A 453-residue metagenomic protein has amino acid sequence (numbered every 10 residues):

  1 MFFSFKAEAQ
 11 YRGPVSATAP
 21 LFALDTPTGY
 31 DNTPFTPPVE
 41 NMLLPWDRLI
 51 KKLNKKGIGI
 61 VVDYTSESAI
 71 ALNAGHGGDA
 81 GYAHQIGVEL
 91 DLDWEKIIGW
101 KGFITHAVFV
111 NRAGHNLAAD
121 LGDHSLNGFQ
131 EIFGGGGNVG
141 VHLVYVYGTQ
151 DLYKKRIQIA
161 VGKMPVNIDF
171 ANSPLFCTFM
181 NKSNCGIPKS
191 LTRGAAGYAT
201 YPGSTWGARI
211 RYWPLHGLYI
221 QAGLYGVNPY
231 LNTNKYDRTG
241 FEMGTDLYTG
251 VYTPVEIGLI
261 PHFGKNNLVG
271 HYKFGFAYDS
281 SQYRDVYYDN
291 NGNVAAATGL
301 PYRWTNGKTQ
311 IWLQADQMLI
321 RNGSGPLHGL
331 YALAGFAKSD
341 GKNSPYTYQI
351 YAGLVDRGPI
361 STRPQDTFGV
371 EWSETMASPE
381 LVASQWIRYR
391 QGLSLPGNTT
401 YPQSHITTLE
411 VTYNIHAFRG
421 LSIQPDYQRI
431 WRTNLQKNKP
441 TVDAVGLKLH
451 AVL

Functional and structural regions predicted by a protein language model:
F5-T65, I98-G99: N-terminal periplasmic/intermembrane-space "pro-region" immediately following the signal or transit peptide
Y11-G13, L43-I60, D93-T105, Y153-R156 (+5 more regions): Short loop/turn motifs that connect adjacent beta-strands in outer-membrane beta-barrel proteins
K51, S66, L92-K96, T149-L152 (+8 more regions): Residue-level signature of outer-membrane beta-barrel architecture
I58-V62, K101-F109, I157-V161, A208 (+9 more regions): Transmembrane beta-strands of outer-membrane beta-barrel proteins
S66-I70, F109-H115, K163-N167, L224-N228 (+8 more regions): Transmembrane beta-strands of outer-membrane beta-barrel pores
D79-Y230, S344-Q349, G358-W386: Outer membrane beta-barrel
F241-M243, E256-L259, G275-T305, T309 (+4 more regions): Outer membrane beta-barrel transmembrane domains
T441-L453: Outer-membrane beta-barrel "beta-signal"
